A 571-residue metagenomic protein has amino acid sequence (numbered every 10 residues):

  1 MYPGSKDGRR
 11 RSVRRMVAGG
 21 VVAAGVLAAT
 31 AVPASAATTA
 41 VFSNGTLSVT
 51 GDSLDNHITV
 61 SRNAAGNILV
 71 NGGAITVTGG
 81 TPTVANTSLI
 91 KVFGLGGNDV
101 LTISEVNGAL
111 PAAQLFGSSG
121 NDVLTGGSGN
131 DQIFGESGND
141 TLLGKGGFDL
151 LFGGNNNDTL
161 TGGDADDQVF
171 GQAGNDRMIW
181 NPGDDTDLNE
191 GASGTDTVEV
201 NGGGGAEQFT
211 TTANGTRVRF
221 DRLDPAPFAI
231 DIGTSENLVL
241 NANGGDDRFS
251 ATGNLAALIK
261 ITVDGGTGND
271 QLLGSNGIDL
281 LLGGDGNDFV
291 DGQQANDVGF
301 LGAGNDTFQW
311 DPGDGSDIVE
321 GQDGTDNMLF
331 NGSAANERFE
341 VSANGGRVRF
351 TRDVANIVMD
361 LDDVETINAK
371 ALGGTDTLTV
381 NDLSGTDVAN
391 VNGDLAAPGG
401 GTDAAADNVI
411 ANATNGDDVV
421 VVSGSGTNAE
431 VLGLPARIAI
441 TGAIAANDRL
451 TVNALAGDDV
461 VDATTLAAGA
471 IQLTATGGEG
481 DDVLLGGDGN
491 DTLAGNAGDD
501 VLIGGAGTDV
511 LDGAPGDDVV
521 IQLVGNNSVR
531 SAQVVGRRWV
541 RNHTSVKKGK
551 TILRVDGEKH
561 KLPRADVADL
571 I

Functional and structural regions predicted by a protein language model:
Y2-A36: Secretory targeting and sorting signals
V32-T551, V555-I571: Acidic, glycine-rich low-complexity segments
